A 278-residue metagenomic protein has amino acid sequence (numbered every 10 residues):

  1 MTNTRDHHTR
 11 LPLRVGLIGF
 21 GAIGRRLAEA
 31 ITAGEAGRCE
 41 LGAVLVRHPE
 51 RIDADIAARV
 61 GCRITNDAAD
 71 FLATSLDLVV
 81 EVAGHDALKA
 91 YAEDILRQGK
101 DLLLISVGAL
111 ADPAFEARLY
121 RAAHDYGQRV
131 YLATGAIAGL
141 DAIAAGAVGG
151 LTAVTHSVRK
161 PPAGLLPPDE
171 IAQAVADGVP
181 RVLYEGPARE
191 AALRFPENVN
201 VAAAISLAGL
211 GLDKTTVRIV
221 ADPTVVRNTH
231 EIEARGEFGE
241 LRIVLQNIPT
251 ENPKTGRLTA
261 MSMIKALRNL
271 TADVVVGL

Functional and structural regions predicted by a protein language model:
I18, V130-Y131, A136-L278: Active-site-lining helix/loop region of Rossmann-like oxidoreductase modules
G24-R25: N-terminal Rossmann-fold NAD(P) dinucleotide-binding loop
G34-I56: NAD(P)-binding Rossmann-fold cofactor-contacting core
C62, Q98-D101, D125-Q128: A short helix->loop->beta-strand "cap" motif at the edges of active sites that frequently abuts
T65, E81, L104, V130-T134 (+1 more regions): General beta-strand structural signal in soluble alpha/beta enzymes
N66-R97, A109-P113: Beta-loop-alpha module in the N-terminal Rossmann-like domain of NAD(P)-dependent dehydrogenases, especially those
E93, V107-Q128: Rossmann-fold NAD(P)-binding glycine/threonine-rich loop
